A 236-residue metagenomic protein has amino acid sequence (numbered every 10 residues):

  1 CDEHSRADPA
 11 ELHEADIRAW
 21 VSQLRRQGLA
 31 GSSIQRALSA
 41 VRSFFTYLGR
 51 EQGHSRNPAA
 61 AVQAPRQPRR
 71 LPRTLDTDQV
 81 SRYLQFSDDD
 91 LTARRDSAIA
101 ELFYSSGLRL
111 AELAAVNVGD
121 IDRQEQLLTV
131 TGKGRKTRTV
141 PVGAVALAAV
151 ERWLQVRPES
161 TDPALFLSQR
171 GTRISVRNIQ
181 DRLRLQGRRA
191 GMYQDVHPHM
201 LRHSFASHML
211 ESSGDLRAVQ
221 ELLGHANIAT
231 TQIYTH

Functional and structural regions predicted by a protein language model:
C1-H236: Conserved catalytic core of the tyrosine transesterase superfamily
